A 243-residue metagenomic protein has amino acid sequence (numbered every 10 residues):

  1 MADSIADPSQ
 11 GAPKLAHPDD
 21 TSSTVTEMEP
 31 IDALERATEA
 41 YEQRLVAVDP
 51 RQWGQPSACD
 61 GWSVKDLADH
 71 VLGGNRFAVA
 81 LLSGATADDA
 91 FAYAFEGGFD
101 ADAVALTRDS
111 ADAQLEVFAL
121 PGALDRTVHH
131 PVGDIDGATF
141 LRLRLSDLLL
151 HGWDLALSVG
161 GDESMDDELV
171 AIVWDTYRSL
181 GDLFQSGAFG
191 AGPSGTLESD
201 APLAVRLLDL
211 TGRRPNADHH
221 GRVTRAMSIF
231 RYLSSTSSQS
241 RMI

Functional and structural regions predicted by a protein language model:
A2-D7, G11-A40, A47-D60, A80-F99 (+4 more regions): Structured surface interface patches that mediate subunit assembly and partner/cofactor docking
L67: N-terminal cationic and glycine-rich segments that engage phosphates or anionic surfaces
